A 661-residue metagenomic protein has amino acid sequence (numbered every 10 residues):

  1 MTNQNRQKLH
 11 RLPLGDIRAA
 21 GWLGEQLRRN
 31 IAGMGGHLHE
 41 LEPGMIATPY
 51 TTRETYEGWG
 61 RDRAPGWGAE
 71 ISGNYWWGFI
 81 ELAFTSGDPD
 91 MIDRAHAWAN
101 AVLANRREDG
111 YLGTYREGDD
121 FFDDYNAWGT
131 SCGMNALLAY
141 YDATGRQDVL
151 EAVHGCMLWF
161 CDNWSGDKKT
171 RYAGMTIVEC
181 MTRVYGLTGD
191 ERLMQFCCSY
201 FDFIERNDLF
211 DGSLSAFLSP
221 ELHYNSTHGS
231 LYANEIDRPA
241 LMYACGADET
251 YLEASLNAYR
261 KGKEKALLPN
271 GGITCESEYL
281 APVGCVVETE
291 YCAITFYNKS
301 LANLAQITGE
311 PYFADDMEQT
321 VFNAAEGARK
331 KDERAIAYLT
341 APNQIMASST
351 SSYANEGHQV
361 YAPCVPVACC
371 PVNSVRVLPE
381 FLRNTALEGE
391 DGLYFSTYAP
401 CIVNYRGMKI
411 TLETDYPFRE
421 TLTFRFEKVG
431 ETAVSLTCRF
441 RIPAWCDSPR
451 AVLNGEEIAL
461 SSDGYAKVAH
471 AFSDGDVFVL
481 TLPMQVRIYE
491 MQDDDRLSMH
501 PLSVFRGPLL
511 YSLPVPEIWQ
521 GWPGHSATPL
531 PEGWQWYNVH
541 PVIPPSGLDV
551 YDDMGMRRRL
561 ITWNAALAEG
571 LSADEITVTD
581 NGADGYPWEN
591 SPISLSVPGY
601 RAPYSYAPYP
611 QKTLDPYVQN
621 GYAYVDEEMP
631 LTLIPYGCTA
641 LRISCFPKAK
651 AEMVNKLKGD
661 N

Functional and structural regions predicted by a protein language model:
T2-P89, F121-A143, G174-R192, F196 (+6 more regions): Aromatic (Trp/Tyr) and acidic
E40, M45, Y50, Y75 (+2 more regions): Helix-terminus loop motifs that line ligand-binding clefts
L103-A104, L158-D162, D202-R206, A244 (+3 more regions): Amphipathic alpha-helical segments of tetratricopeptide repeats
G118-A127, M134, V149-Y172: Asp-box/WD-like beta-propeller blade repeats and closely related beta-sheet repeat scaffolds
K169, D208-H228: A surface-exposed regulatory interaction patch that couples sensing to output across bacterial transport/metabolic
C197, S255, D315-N323, A328-E420 (+4 more regions): C-terminal beta-rich recognition modules with glycine/proline-rich loops and embedded aromatic residues
R439-K467, A471, L480, R487: Accessory beta-strand-rich segments of carbohydrate-active enzymes
